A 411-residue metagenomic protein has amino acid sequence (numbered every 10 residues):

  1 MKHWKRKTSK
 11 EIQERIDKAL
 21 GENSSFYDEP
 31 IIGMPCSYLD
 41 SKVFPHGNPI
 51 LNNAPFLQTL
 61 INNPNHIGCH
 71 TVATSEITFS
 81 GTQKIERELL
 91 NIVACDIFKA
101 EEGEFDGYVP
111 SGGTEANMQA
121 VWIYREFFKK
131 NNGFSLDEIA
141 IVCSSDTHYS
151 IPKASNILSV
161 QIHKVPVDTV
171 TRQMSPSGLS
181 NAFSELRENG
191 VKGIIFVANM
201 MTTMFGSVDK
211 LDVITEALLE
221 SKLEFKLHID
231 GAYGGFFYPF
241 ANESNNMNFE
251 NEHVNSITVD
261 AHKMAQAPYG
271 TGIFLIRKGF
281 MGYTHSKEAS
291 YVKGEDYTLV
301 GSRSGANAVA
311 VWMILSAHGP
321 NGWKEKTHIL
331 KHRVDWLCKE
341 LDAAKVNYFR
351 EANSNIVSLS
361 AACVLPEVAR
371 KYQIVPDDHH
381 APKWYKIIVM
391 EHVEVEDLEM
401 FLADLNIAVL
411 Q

Functional and structural regions predicted by a protein language model:
M1-E104, W384-Y385: N-terminal entrance/gating region of PLP-dependent enzymes' catalytic architecture
W4, T8, P49, T74-I85 (+11 more regions): Catalytic cores of large soluble enzymes that bind and process phosphate-bearing ligands
C69-I77, E102-Y108, Q161-V167, K192-M200 (+2 more regions): Glycine- and acidic
E86-V93, A116-R125, I151, V311-L315: Buried hydrophobic packing segments
L89, A120, S155, F196 (+4 more regions): A residue-level signal for conserved active-site and pocket-lining positions in enzyme catalytic cores
Y108-H285: Conserved PLP-enzyme active-site core in the AAT-like
D137, S286-G301, N321-Q411: Conserved C-terminal alpha-helix-loop-beta "cap" of PLP-dependent enzymes that closes/shapes the active-site mouth
F240-E243, M247-E351: Active-site C-terminal subdomain of aminotransferase-like
